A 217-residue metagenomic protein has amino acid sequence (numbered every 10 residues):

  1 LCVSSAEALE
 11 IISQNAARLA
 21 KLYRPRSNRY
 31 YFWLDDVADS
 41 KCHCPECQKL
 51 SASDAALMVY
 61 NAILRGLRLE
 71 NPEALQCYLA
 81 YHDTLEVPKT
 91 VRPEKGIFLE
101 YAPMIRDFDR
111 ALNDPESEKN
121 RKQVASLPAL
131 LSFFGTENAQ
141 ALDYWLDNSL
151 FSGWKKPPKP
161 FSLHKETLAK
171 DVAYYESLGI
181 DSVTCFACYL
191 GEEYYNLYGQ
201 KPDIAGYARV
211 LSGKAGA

Functional and structural regions predicted by a protein language model:
L1-G216: Catalytic-core regions of glycoside hydrolase
